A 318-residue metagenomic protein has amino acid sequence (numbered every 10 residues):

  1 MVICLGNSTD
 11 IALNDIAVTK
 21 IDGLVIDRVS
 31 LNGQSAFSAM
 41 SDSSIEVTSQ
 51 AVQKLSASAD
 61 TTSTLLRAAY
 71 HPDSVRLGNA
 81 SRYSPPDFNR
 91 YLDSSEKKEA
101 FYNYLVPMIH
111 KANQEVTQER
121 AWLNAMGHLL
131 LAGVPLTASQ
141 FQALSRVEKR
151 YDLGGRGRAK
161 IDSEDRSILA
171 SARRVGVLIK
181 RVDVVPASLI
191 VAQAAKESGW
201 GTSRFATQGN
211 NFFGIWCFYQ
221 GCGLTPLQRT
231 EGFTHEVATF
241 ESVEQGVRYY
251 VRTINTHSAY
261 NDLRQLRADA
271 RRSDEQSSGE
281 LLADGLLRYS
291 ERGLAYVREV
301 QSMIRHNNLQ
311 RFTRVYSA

Functional and structural regions predicted by a protein language model:
M1-A192, K196, W200-A318: Catalytic cores of secreted/periplasmic lytic hydrolases that degrade extracellular macromolecules
